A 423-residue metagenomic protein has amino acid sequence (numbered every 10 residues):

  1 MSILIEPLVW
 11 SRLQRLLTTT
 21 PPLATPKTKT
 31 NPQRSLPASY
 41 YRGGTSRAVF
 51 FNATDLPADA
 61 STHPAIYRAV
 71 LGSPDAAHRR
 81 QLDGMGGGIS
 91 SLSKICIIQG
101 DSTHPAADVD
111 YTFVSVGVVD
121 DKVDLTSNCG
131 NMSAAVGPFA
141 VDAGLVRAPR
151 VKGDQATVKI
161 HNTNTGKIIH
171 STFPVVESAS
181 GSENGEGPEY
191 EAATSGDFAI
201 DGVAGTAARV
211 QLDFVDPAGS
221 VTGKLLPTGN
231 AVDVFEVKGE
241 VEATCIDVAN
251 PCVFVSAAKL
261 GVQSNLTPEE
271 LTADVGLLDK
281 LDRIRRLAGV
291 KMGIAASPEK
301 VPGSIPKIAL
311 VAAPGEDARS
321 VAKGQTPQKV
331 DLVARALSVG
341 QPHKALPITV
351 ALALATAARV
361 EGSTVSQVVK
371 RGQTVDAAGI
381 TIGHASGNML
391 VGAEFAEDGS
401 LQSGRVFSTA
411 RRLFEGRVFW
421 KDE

Functional and structural regions predicted by a protein language model:
M1-L13: N-terminal chloroplast transit peptides
W10-L13, L17-E423: A glycine-rich beta-to-alpha transition motif near the start of alpha/beta enzyme domains, typified by
